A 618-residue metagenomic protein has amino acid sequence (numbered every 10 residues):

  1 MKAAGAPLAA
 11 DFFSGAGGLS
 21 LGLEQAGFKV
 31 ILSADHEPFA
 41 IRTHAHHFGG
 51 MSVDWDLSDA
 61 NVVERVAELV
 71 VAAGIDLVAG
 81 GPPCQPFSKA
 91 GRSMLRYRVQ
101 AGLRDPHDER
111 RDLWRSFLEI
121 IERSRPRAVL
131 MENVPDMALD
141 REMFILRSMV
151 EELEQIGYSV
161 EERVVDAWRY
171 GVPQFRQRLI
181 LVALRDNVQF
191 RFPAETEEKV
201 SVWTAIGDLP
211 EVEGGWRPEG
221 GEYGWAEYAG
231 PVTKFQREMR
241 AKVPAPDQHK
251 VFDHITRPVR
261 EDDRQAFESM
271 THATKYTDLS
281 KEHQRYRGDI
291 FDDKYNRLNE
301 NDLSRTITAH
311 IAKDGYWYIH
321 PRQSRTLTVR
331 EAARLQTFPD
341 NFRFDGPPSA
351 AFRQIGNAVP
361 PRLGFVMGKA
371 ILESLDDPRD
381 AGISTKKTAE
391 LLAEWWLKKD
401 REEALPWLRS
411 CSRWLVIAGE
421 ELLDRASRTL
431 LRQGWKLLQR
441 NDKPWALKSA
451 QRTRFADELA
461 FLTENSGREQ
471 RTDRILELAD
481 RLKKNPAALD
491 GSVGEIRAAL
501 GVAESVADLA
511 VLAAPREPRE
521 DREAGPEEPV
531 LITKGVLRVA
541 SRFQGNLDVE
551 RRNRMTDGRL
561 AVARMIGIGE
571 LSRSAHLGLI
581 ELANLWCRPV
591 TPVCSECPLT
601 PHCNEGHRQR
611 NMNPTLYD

Functional and structural regions predicted by a protein language model:
K2-R125, P135-L139, M143-L146: Core alpha/beta nucleotide-donor-binding catalytic domains of modification enzymes
G15, H44, V78-G81, F117 (+8 more regions): Conserved small-residue
E68-A72, K89-K281: Class I S-adenosyl-L-methionine
L130-V134, D345, L509-A510: Short beta-strands and strand-loop turn motifs
K234-G382: C-terminal target-recognition/interaction regions appended to catalytic cores
D380-S492, P598, H602, L616: N-terminal polyanion-binding entry modules of DNA glycosylases/AP lyases and select other DNA-binding proteins
A381-V416, R471-E477, A499-L509, E517-D618: C-terminal accessory module of base-excision DNA glycosylases/AP lyases that mediates lesion recognition and DNA
L489-A503: Short pre-active-site segment immediately N-terminal to the catalytic Zn-binding motif
